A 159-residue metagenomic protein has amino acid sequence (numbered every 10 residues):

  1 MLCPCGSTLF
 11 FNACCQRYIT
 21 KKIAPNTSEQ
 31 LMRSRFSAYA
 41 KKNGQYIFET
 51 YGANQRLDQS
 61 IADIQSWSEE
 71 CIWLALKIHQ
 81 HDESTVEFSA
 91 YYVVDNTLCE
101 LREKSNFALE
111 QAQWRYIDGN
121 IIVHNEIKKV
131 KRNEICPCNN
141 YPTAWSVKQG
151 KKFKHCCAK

Functional and structural regions predicted by a protein language model:
M1-K22, K131, I135-P137: Juxtamembrane and targeting peptides
L2, K77, K104-N106: Short, surface-exposed charged micro-motifs
C15-T20, A24-Q30, V147-K159: Short cysteine/histidine-rich zinc-coordinating motifs and their immediately flanking basic loops
R17-Q59: Core segments of small alpha/beta cavity-forming domains
I47, F107, C156: Hydrophobic pocket/interface hotspot
S66-E100: Surface-exposed, charged secondary-structure patches
R102-K131: Short beta-strand edge/turn micro-motifs at domain boundaries
I122-K159: Cys/His-clustered metal-coordination modules, chiefly Zn-binding fingers
